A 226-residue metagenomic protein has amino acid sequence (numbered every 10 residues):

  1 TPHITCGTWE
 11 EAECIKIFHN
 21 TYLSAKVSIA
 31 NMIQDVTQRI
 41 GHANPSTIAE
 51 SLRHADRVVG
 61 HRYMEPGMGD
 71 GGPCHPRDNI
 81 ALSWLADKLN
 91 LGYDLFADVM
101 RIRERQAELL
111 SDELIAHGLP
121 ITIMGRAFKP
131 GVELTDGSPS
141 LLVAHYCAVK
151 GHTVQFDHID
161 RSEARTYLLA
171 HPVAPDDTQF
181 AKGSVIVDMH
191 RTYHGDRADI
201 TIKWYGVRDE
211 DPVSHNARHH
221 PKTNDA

Functional and structural regions predicted by a protein language model:
T1-A226: Structural/interface elements that position substrates and couple domains in central-metabolism enzymes
